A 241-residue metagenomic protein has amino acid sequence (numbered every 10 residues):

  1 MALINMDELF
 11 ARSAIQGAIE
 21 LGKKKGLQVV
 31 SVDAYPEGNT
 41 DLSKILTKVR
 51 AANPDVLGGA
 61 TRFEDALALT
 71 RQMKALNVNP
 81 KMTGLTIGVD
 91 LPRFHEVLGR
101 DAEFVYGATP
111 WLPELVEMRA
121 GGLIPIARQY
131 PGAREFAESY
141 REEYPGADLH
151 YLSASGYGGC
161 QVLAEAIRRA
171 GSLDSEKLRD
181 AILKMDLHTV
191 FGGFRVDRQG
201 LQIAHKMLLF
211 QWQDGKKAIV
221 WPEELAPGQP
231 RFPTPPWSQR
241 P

Functional and structural regions predicted by a protein language model:
M1-N5, V30-V32, V56-A60, K81-T86 (+3 more regions): Structural recognition of the beta-strand scaffold that forms the well-ordered cores of secreted hydrolase catalytic
M1-N77: Extracellular/periplasmic Venus flytrap/periplasmic-binding protein
D7-A11, Y35-T40, R62-L67, G88-P92 (+4 more regions): Solvent-exposed loop/turn segments at secondary-structure junctions within structured extracellular/periplasmic domains
I15, I19, N39-L46, A66-T70 (+6 more regions): Extracytoplasmic/secreted envelope proteins and their assembly/folding machinery, especially bacterial periplasmic
R50-A52, A75-N77, L98-D101, D174 (+2 more regions): Extracellular/periplasmic catalytic domains that process cell-envelope and extracellular macromolecules
M73-S155, L173, E223-P227, P233-R240: Extracellular/periplasmic periplasmic-binding protein-like sensory domains
Y140-A154, C160-V220: Segments of small-molecule ligand-sensing domains
